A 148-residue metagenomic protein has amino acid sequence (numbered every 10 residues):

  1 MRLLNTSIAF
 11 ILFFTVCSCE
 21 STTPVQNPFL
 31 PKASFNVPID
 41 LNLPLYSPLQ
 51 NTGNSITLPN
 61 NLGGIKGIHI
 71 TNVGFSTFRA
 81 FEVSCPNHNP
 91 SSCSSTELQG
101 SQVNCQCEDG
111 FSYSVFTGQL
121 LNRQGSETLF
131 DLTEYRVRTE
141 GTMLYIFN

Functional and structural regions predicted by a protein language model:
M1-N5: Positively charged n-region of N-terminal signal peptides that target proteins for export
F14-S18: C-terminal motif of bacterial Sec signal peptides marking the signal peptidase cleavage site
C19-E20, C107: Short hydrophobic/aromatic-rich motifs at helix boundaries and adjacent loops
T22-G100, F111-V115, D131-N148: N-terminal pre-ligand scaffold of iron-sulfur
Q99-D109, L120-T133: Short cysteine/histidine-rich metal-coordination sites, predominantly Zn2+-binding motifs
